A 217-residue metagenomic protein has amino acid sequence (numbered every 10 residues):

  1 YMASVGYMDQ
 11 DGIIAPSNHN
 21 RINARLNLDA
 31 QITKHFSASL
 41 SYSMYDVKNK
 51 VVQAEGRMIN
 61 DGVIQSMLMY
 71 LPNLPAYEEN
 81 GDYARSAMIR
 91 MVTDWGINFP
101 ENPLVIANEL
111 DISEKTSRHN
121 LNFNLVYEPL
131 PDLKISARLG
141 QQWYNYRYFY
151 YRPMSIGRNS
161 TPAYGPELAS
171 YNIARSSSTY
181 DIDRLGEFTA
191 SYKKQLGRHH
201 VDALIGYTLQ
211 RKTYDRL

Functional and structural regions predicted by a protein language model:
Y7, A30, L125-E128, Y192-K194: Residue-level signature of outer-membrane beta-barrel architecture
G12-I14, N23, N27-R118, S136-L217: Surface-exposed loop/interface segments of Gram-negative outer-membrane beta-barrel transport/assembly proteins
N122-Y127, Q141-W143: Alpha-helical support elements that line or immediately flank enzyme active sites and cofactor-binding pockets
